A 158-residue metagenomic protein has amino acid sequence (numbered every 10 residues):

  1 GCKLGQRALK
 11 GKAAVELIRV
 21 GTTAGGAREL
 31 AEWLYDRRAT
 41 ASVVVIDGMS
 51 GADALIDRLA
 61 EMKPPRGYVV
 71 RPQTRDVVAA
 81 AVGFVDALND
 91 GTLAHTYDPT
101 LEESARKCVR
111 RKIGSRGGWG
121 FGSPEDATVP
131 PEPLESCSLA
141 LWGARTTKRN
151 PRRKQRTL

Functional and structural regions predicted by a protein language model:
G1-G48: Nucleic-acid-processing active sites and adjacent nucleic-acid-binding tracks, predominantly divalent metal-dependent
A13-V15, D57-P151, R156: Metal-dependent DNA phosphodiester-chemistry modules and their immediately adjacent helices/loops in DNA-processing
T23-R28, G51-A52, T74-A80: Short acidic loop-to-helix transition motifs that present clustered carboxylates
V44-L59, P65: Conserved DEDDh/DEDDy metal-dependent 3′-5′ exonuclease domain
